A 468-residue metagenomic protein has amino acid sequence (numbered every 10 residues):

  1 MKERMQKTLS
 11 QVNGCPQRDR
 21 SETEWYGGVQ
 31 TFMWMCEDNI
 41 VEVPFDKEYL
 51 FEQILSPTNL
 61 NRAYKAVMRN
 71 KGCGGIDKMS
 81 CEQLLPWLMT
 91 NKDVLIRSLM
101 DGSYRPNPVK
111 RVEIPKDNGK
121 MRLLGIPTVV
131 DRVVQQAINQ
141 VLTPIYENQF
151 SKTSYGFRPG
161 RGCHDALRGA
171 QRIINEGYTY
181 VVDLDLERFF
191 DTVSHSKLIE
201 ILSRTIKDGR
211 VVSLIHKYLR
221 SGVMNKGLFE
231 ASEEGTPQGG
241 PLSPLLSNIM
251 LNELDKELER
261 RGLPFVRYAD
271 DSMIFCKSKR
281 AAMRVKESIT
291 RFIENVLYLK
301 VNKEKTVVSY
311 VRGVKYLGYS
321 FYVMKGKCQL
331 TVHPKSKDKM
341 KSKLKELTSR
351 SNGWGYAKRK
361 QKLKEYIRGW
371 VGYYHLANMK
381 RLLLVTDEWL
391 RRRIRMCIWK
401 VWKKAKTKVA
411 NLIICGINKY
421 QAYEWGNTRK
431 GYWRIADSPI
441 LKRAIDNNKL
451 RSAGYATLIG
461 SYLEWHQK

Functional and structural regions predicted by a protein language model:
M1-M89: Non-catalytic, polymerase-adjacent accessory regions of viral genome-replication enzymes
L55, P108-K110, D117, A357-Y374: Core structural elements
C73, Q83-P108: Amphipathic alpha-helical blocks
S98-E113, D117, Q149-G313: Conserved polymerase palm-domain catalytic core
R220, R291, V296-Q361, E365-R368: A conserved non-catalytic segment of reverse transcriptases and RNA-directed RNA polymerases corresponding to the late
A231-E234, K345-R359, W370-L382, W402: Short, solvent-exposed helix-loop connector elements
A377-K400: Short secondary-structure subsegments characteristic of cysteine-rich extracellular domains
R393, W402-K468: Extended C-terminal regions of large enzymes
